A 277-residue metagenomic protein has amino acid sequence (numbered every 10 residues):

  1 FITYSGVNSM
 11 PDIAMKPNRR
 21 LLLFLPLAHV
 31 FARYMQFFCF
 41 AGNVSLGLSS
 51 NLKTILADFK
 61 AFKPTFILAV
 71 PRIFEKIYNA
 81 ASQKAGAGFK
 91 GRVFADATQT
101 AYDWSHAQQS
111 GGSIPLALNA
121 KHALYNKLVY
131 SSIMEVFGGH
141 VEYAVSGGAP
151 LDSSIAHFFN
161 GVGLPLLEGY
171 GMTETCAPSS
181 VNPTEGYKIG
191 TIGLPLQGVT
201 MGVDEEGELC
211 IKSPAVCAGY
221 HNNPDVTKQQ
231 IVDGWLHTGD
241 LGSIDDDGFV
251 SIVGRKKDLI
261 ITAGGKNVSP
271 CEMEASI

Functional and structural regions predicted by a protein language model:
F1-R20, L27-Y130, H140: Conserved AMP-binding/adenylation subdomain of ANL enzymes
R20-L22, C210: Short, well-ordered beta-strand segments
A117-K121, E135, G139-G147, L151-G207 (+2 more regions): Conserved ATP-binding loop and adjacent catalytic segment of the adenylate-forming AMP-binding
P195-T262, N267: Conserved ATP-binding/catalytic segment of the ANL
